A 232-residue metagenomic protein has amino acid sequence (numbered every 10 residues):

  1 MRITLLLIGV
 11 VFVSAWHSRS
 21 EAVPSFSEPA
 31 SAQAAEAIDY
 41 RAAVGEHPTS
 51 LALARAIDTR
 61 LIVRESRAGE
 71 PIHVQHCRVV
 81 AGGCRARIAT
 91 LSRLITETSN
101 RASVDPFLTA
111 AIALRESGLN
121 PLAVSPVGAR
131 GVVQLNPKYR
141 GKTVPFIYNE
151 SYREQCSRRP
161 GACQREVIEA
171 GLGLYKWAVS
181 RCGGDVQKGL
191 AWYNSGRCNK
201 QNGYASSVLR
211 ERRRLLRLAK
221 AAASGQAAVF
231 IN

Functional and structural regions predicted by a protein language model:
M1-S20: Sec-dependent N-terminal signal peptides
S20-P24, A32-A34: Boundary at the C-terminal end of the N-terminal hydrophobic targeting segment
P24-F26, A37-N232: Catalytic glycan-binding domains that act on GlcNAc-containing polysaccharides
